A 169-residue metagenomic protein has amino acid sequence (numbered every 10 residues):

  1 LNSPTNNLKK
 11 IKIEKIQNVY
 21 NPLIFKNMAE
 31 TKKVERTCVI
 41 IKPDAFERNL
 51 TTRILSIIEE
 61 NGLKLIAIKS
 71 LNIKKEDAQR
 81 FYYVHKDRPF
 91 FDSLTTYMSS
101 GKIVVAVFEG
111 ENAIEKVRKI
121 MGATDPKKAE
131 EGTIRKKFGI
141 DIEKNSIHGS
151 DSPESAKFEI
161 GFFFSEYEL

Functional and structural regions predicted by a protein language model:
L1-S3, L8: Short hydrophobic targeting helices and cationic amphipathic motifs that mediate membrane/organellar targeting
K10-K15, L23: Generic short N-terminal amphipathic or hydrophobic helices
F25-L169: Non-catalytic terminal and connector segments of soluble metabolic enzymes
